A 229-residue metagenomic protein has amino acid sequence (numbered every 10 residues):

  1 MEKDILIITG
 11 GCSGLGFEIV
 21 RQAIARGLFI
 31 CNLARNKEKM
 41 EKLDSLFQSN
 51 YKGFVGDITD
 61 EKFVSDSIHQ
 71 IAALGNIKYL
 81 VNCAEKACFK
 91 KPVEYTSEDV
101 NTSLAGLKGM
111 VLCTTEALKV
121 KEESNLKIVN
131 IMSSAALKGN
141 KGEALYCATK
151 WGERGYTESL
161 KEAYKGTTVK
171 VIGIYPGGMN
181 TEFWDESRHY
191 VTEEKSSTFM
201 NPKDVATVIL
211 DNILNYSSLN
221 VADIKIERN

Functional and structural regions predicted by a protein language model:
T9, I77-E85, G106, N130 (+1 more regions): Rossmann-fold scaffold of SDR-type NAD(P)-dependent oxidoreductases
C12-S13: Conserved glycine-rich cofactor-binding loop
L28-K42: Conserved glycine-rich Rossmann-like NAD(P)H-binding loop of the short-chain dehydrogenase/reductase
H69, A73, A105-N125, E162: Amphipathic alpha-helical dimer-interface segment in Rossmann-like NAD(P)H-dependent oxidoreductases
K86-D99, G142-L145, W184: Conserved mid-core segment of classical short-chain dehydrogenase/reductases
T114, T149-K150: Active-site helix of classical SDR
S133: Residue(s) in the substrate-gating loop at a strand-loop-helix junction that position the organic substrate next
G173, E193-N229: C-terminal helical subdomain
